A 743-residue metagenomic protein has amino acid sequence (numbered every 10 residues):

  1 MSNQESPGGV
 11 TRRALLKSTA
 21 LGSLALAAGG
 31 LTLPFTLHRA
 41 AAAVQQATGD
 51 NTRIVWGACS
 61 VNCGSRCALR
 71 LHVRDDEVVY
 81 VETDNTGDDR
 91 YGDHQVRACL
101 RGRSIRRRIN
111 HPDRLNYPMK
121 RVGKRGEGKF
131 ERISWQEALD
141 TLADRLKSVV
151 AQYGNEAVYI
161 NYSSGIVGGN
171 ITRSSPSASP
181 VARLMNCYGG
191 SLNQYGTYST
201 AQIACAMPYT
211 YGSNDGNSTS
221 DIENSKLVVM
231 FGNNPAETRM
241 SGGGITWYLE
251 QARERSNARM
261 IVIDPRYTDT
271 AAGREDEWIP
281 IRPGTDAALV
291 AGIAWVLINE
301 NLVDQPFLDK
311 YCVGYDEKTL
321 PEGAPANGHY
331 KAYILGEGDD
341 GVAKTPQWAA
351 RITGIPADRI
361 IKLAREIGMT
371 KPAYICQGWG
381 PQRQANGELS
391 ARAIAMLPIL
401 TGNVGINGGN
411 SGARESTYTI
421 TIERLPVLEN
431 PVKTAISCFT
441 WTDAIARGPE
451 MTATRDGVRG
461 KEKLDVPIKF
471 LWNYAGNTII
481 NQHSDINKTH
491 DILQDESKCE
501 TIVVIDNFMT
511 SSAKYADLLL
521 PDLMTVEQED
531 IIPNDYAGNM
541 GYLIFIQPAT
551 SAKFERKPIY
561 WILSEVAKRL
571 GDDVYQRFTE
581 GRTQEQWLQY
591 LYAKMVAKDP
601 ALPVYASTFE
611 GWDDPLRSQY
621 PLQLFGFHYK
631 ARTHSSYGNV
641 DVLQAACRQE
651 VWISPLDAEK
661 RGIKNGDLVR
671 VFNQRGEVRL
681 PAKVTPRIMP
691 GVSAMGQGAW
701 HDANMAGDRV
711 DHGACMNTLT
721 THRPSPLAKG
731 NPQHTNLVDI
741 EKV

Functional and structural regions predicted by a protein language model:
S2-L302, K461, K469, Y474 (+3 more regions): N-terminal export/assembly segments and adjacent metallocofactor-ligating motifs of anaerobic energy-metabolism
S2-N3, S174-I263, T270, A288 (+3 more regions): Extended redox/cofactor-interaction regions of prokaryotic respiratory oxidoreductases
N193-Q194, V303-F307, I360, Y374-I375 (+10 more regions): Acidic/polar loop patches that form or flank catalytic/metal-binding clefts of enzymes that bind anionic ligands
R266-T370: Long, well-ordered, tryptophan-enriched scaffold segments
A326-R447: Active-site phosphate/pyrophosphate-binding segments
E500-T501, P548-A567: Phosphate/diphosphate-binding loops
L523-P548: Catalytic or ion-translocation cores adjacent to nucleophile or general acid/base/metal-coordination motifs in diverse
P558-P603, T608, S635-Y637, D641-V651 (+1 more regions): Long, contiguous, secondary-structure-rich segments that constitute the structural scaffold of globular domains
